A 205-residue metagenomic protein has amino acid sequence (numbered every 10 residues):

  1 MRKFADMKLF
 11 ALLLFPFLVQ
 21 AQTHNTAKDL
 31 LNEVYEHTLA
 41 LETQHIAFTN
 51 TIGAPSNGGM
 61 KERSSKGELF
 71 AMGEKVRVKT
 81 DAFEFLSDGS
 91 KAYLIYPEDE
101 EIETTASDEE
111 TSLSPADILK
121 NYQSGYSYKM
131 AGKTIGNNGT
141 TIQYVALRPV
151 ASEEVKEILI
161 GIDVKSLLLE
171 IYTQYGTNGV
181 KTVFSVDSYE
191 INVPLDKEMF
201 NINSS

Functional and structural regions predicted by a protein language model:
M1-F10: Bacterial N-terminal signal peptides that target proteins for export
L9-L18: Sec-dependent N-terminal signal peptides
V19-K61, F70-K75, S204-S205: N-terminal leader/targeting segments and the immediate start of mature chains
H37, K66-F70, E84-F85, K129-G136: Short, exposed beta-strand/loop patches in secreted or surface proteins that constitute
S65-K66, A71-M72, L86-D88, I158-I171: A short, surface-exposed beta-strand/turn
K66-L113, T182: An acidic-aromatic
S107-G139: Flexible, surface-exposed loop/linker segments and immediately adjacent secondary-structure boundaries
Y126-K133, N137-S204: Gly/Pro-enriched, hydrophobic low-complexity segments that function as extracytoplasmic propeptides/linkers
